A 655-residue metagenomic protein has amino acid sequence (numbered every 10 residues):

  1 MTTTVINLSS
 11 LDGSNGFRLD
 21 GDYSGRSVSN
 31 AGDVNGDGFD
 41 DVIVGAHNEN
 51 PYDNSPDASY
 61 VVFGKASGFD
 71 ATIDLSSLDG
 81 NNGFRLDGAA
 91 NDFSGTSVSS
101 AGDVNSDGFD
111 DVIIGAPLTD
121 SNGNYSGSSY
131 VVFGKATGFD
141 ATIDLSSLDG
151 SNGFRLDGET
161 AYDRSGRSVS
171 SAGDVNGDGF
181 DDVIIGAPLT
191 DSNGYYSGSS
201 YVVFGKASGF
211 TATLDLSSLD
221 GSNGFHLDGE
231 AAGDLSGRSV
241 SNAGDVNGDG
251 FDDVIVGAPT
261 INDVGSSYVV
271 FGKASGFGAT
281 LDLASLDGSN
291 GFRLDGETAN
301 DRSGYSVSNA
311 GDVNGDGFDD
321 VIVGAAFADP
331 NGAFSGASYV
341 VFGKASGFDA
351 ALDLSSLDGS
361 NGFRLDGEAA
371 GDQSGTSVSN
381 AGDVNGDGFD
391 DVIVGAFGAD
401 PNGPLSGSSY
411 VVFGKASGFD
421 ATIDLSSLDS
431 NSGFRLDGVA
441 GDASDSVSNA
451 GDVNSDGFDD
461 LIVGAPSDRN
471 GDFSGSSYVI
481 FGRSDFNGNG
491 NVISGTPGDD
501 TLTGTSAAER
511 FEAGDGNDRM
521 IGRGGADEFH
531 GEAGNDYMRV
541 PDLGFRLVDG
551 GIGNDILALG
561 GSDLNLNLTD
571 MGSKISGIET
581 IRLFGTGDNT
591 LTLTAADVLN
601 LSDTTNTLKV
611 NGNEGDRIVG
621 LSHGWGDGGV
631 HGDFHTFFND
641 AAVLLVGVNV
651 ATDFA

Functional and structural regions predicted by a protein language model:
M1-D20, D40, L75, D79-D87 (+15 more regions): Glycine- and aspartate-rich repeat motifs characteristic of hemolysin/RTX-like Ca2+-binding segments in secreted
M1-S14, P56-D79, G127-D149, S197-D220 (+6 more regions): Beta-propeller blade repeat segments, especially FG-GAP/WD-type strand-to-loop junctions in 6- to 7-bladed propeller
M1-T2, L8, G451, F458 (+3 more regions): Low-complexity acidic/polar repeat-biased segments
S14, D33, N81, A101-V104 (+13 more regions): Low-complexity, intrinsically disordered segments with a bias for serine/threonine
Y23-R26, G32, G45-V62, T96 (+21 more regions): Acidic, glycine-rich calcium-binding repeat modules characteristic of RTX/beta-roll and related beta-solenoid repeat
G36, P51-Y52, S67-A71, S106 (+17 more regions): Short loop/beta submotifs within extracellular cysteine-rich repeat domains
G36-G45, D107-G115, D178-G186, G248-G257 (+3 more regions): Acidic/hydrophobic-patterned starts of short beta strands in beta-sheet-rich repeat architectures
